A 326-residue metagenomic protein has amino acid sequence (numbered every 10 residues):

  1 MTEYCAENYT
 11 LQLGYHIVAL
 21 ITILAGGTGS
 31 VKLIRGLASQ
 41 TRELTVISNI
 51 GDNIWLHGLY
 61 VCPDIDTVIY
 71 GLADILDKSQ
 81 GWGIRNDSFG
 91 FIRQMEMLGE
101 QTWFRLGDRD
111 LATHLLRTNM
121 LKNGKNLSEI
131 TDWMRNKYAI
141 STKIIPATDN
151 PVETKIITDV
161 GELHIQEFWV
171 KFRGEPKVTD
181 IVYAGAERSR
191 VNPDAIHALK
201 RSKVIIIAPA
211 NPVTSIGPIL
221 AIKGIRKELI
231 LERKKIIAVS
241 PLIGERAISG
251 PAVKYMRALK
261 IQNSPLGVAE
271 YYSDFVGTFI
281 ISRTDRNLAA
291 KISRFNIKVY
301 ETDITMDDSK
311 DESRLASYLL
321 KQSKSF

Functional and structural regions predicted by a protein language model:
V18-T22: Extreme N-terminal starter segment of soluble prokaryotic enzymes
R42, E232-I236, I297: A short helix->loop->beta-strand "cap" motif at the edges of active sites that frequently abuts
N49-Y183: Electropositive, gly/pro-rich neighborhoods at or near active sites that engage anionic ligands
T179-L199: Active-site glycine-rich loop that binds ribose-phosphate moieties when present
P218-R226: Charged helix-capping and loop-helix junction motifs
R233-S249, I304-D307: Short, flexible loop segments at boundaries between secondary-structure elements
S249-F326: C-terminal functional extensions of proteins
